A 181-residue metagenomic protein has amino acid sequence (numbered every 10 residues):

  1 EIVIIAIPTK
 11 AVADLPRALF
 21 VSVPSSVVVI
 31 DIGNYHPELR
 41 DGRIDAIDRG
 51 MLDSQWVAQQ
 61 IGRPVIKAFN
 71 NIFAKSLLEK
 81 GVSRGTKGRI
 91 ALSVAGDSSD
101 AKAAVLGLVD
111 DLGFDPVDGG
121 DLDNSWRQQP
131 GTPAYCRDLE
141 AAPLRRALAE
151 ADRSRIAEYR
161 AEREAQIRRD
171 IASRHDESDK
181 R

Functional and structural regions predicted by a protein language model:
E1-I30, N34-R40: Rossmann-like NAD(P)-binding element
I2, P64, D115: Residue-level detector of anion-binding/catalytic polar loops
A6-I7, D48, G96: Conserved residues at beta->alpha junctions
P8-A11, I72, S98-S99: Short beta->alpha connector loops
L15-L19, D41-G42, E79-K80, L106-G107: Short amphipathic alpha-helical segments
V21, Q59, G107-D110: Solvent-exposed polar/charged
S25-V28, I32-S83, A101: Rossmann-fold NAD(P)-binding glycine/threonine-rich loop
K87-R181: Active-site-lining helix/loop region of Rossmann-like oxidoreductase modules
